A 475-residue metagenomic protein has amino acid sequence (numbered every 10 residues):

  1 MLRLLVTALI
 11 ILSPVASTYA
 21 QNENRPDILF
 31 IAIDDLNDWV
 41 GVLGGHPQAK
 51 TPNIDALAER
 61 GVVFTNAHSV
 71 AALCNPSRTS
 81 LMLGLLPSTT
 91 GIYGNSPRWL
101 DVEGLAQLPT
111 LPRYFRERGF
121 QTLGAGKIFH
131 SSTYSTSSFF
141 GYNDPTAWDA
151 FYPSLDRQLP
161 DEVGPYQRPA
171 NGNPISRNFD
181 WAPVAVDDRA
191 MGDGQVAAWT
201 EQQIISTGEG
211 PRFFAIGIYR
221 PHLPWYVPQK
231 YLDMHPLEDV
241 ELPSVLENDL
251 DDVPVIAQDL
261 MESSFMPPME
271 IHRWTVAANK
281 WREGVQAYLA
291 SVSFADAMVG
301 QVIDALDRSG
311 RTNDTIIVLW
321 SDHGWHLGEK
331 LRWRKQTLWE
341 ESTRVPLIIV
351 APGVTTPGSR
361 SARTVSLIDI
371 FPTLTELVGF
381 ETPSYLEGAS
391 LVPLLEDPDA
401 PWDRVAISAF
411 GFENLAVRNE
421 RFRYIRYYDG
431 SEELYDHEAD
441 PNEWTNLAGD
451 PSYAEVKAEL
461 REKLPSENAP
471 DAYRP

Functional and structural regions predicted by a protein language model:
L4-P14: Bacterial N-terminal signal peptides
L5, Y19-Y427, S431-E432, P441-P465 (+1 more regions): Formylglycine-dependent sulfatase
